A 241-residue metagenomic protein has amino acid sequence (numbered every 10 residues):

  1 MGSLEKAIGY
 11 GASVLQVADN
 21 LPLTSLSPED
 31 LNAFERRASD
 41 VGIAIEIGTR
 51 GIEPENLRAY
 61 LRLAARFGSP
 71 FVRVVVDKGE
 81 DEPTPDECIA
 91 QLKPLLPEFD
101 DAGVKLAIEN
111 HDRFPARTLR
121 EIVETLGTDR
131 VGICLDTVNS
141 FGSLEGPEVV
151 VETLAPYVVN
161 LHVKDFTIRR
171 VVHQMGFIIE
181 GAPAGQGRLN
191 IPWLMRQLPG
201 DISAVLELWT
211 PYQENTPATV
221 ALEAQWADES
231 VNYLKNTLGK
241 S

Functional and structural regions predicted by a protein language model:
M1, S27-F34, R58, R62 (+4 more regions): Charged helix-capping and loop-helix junction motifs
M1-A65, S69-P70, A224, D228-S241: N-terminal pre-domain/capping segments
M1-S3, I8, A116-V131, L135 (+1 more regions): Histidine-acidic metal/acid-base catalytic patches
E5, R37-I133, G142-L144: Active-site acidic/histidine proton-transfer and metal-coordination neighborhood in alpha/beta enzyme cores
G11-Q16, A38-G42, R73-V76, F99 (+2 more regions): A short alpha-helix capping/helix-coil boundary motif
Q16, E46-I47, R73, A107 (+2 more regions): Conserved beta-strand positions in the central sheet of alpha/beta enzyme cores
D19-N20, I52, V76, V158 (+2 more regions): Residues that line or immediately flank small-molecule/substrate-binding pockets and catalytic motifs
L26-D30, E55-L63, F67-G68, E80-P83 (+3 more regions): Surface-exposed, active-site-proximal loop segments in enzymatic domains
